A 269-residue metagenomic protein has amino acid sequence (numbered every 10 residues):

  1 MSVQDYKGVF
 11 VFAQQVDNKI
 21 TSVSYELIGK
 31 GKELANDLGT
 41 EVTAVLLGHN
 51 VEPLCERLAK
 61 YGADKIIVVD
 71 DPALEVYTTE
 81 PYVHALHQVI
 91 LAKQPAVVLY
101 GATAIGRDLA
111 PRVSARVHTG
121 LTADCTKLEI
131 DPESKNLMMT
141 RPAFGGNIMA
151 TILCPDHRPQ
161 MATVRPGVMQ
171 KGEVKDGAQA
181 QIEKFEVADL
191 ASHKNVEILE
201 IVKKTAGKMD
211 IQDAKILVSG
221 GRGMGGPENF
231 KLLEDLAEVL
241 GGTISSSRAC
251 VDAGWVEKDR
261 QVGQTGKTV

Functional and structural regions predicted by a protein language model:
M1-V269: N-terminal glycine-rich FAD/FM-binding segment characteristic of electron-transfer flavoproteins
